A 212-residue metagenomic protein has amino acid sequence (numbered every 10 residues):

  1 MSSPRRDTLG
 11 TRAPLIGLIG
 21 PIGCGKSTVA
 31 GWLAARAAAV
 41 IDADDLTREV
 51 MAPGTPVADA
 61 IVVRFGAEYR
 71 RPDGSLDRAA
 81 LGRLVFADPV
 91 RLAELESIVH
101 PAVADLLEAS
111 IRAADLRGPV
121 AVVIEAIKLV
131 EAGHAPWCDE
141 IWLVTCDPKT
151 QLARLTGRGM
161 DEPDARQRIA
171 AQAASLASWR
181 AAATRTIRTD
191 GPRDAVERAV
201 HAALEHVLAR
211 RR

Functional and structural regions predicted by a protein language model:
M1-L15: Extreme N-terminal, non-catalytic leader segments that precede Walker-type/kinase nucleotide-binding cores
L18: Hydrophobic anchor at the beta1->P-loop junction of P-loop NTPases
P21: P-loop (Walker A) phosphate-binding loop of NTP-binding proteins
C24: ATP-binding Walker
S27: Walker A/P-loop
R48-V120: ATP-dependent small-molecule kinase phosphotransfer cores that center on conserved nucleotide phosphate-binding segments
L107, A135-W137, T156-R212: Small-molecule kinase domains that catalyze NTP-dependent phosphoryl transfer to phosphate-bearing small molecules
E108-L116, A121-G157: ATP-dependent NMP and nucleoside kinases share a basic, alpha-helical "lid"
